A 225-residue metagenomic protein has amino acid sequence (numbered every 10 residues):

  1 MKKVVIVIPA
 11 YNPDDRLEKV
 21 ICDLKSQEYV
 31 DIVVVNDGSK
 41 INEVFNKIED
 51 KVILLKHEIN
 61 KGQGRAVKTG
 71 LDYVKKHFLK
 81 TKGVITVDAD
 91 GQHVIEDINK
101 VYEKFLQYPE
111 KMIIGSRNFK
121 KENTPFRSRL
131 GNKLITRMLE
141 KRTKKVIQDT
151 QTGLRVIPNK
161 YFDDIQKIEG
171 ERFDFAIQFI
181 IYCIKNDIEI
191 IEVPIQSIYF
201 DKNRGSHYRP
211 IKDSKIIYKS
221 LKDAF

Functional and structural regions predicted by a protein language model:
M1-I8, D15, D23, I168-F225: Hydrophobic helical membrane-anchoring modules
K3, V30-I32, G83, E189: Residues at the starts of beta-strands that form the adenosine-phosphate
I8-K19, G38, N60: Active-site beta-to-alpha loop of glycosyltransferases that engages the nucleotide-sugar donor
R16, E43-V44, V67, E96-I98 (+1 more regions): Acidic donor-diphosphate engagement hotspot in glycosyltransferases and nucleotidyltransferases that stabilizes
C22-D31: Short, acidic, metal-binding catalytic loop of nucleotide-sugar glycosyltransferases
N36-V44, G91: A conserved acidic beta->alpha catalytic loop
E58-I59, Q63-Y73, I95-D164, E169-F173 (+2 more regions): Acceptor/aglycone-binding surface of glycosyltransferases and processive sugar-polymer synthases
F78-Q92: Short beta-strand-to-loop acidic/aromatic patch adjacent to the donor-nucleotide binding site
